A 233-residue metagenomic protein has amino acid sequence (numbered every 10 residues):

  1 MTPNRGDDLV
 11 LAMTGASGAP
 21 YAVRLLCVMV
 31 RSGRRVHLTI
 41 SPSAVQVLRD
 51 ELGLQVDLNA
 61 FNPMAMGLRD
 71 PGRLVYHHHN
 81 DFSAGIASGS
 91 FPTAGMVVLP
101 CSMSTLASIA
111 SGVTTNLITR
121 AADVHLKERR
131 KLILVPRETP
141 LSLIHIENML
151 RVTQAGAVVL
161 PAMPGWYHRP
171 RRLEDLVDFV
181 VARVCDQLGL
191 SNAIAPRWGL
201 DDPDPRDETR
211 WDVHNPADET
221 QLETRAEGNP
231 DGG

Functional and structural regions predicted by a protein language model:
M1-I133, P140-G233: A cross-family phosphate/adenosyl-ligand binding-site feature
